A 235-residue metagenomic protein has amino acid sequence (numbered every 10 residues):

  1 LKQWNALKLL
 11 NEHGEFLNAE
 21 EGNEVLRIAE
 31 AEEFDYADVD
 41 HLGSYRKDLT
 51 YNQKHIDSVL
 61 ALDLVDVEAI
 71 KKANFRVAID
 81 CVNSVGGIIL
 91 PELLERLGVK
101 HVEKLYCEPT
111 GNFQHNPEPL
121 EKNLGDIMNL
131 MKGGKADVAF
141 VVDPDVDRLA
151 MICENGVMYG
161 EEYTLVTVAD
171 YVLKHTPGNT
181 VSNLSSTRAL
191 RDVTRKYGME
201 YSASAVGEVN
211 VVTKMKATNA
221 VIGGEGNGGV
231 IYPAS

Functional and structural regions predicted by a protein language model:
L1, C81, G224-G226: Conserved phosphate/anionic-ligand binding catalytic regions in large, soluble enzymes, centered on
L1, N83-G87, V146-D147, S186-R188: Gly/Ser/Thr-rich loops at beta-strand to alpha-helix junctions that form or flank small-molecule/cofactor-binding
L1-E12, V142-C153, I222: Active-site microenvironments of hydrolase-like enzyme catalytic domains
Q3-A6, I88-L90, A150-I152, R191-D192 (+1 more regions): Short glycine-/acidic-enriched loop or helix-start segments at secondary-structure transitions that form or flank
Q3-G134: Gly/Ser/Thr-enriched, mixed-charge loops and adjacent short helices that form phosphate/oxyanion-binding elements
N11, L17-A61, V65, C153-Y232: Proline/glycine-rich low-complexity loops and linkers
A78, D137-V141, V221-G223: Short glycine-aspartate micro-motif
